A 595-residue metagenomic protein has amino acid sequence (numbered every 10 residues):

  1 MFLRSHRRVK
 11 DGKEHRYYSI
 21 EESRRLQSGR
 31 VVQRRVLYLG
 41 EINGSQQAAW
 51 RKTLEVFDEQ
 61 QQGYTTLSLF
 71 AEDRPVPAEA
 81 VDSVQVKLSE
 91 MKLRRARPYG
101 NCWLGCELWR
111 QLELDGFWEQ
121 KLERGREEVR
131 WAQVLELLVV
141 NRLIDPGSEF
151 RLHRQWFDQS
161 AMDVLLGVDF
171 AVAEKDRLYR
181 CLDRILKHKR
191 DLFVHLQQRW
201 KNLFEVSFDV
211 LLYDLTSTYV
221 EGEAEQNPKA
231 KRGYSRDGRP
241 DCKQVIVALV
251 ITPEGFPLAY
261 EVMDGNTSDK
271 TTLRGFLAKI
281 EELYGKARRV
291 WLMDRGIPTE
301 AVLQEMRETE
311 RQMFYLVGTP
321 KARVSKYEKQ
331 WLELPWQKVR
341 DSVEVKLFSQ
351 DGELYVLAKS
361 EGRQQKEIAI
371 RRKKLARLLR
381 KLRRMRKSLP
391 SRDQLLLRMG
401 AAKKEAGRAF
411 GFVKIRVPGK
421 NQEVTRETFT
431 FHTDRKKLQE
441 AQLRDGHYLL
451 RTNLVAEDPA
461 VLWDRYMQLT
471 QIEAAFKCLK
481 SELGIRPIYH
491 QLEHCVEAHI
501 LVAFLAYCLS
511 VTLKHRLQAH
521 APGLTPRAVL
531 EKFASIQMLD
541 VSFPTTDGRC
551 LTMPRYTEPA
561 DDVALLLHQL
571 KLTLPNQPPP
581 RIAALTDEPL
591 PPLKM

Functional and structural regions predicted by a protein language model:
M1-F70: Extended interaction-bearing regions that mediate binding to partners or small molecules
F2-S5, G12, Y17-E22, S28-R34 (+2 more regions): Anion-binding and metal-coordination hotspots
W50-A96: Glycine-rich, N-terminal phosphate-binding loop and its surrounding beta-alpha-beta segment
